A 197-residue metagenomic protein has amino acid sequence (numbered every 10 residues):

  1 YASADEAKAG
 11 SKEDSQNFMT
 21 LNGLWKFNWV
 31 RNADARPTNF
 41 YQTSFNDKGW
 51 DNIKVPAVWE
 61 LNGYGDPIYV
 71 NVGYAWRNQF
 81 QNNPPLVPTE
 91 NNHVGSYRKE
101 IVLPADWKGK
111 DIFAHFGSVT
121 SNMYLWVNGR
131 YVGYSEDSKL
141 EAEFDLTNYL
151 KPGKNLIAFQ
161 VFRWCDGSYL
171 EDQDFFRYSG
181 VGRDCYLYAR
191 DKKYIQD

Functional and structural regions predicted by a protein language model:
Y1-N78, L156-W164, Y186-L187: Accessory carbohydrate-binding/adhesion or oligomerization-edge regions at the termini of glycan-active proteins
N28-V30, R36, V58-N62, D66 (+1 more regions): Accessory beta-strand-rich segments of carbohydrate-active enzymes
A75-L86, N91: Short glycine/proline-rich turn/loop motifs
